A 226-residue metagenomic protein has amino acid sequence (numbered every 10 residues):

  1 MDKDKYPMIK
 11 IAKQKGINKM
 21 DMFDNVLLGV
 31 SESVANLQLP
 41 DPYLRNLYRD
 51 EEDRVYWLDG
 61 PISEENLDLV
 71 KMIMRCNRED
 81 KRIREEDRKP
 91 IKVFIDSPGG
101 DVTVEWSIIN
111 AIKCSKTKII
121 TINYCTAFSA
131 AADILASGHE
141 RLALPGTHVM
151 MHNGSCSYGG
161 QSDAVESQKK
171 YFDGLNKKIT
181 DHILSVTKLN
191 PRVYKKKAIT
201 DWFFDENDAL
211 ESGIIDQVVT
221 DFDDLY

Functional and structural regions predicted by a protein language model:
M1-A130, S137-Y226: N-terminal organellar transit peptides
